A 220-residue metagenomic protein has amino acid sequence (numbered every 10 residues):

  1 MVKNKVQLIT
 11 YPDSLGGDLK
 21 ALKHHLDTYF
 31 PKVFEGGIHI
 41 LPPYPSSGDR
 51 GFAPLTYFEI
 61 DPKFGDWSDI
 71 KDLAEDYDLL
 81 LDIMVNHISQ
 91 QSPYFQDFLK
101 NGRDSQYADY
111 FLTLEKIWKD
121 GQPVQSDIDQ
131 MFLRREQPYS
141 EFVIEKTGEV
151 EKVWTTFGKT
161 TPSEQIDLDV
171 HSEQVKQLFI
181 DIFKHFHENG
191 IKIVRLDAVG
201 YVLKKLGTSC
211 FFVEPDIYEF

Functional and structural regions predicted by a protein language model:
V2-Q174, E188, V199-F220: Acidic/aromatic-lined carbohydrate-recognition and catalytic surfaces of CAZymes acting on diverse glycans
V175-V194: Radical SAM [4Fe-4S] cluster-binding motif and immediate context
